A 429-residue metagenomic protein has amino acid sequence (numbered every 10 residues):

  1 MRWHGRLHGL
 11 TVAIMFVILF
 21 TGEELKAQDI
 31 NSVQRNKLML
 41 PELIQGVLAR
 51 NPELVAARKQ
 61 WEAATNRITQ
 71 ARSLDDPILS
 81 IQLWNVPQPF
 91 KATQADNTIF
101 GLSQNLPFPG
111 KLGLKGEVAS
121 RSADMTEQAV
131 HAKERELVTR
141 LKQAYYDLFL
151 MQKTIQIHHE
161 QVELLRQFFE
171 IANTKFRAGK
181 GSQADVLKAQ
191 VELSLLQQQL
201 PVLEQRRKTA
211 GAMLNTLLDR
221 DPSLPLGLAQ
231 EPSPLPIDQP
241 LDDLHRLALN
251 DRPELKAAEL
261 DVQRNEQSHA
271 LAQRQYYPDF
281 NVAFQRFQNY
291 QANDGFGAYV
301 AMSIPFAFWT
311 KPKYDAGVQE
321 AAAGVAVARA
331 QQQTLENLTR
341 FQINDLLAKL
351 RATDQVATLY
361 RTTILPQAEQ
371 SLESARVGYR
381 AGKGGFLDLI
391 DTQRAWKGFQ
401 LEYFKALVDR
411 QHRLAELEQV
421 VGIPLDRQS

Functional and structural regions predicted by a protein language model:
R2-R6, K26-S32, E402-S429: Acidic, low-complexity, intrinsically disordered peripheral segments
R2-W3, G9, A132-L249, L346-K349 (+1 more regions): Periplasmic alpha-helical coiled-coil/stalk elements that build and connect Gram-negative outer-membrane
T11-T21: Bacterial N-terminal signal peptides
L25-W84, N105-L106, L114, S120 (+7 more regions): Bacterial Sec-pathway N-terminal export signals of envelope proteins
Q45-V55, E62-P77, P89-A92, F100-E117 (+8 more regions): A glycine-/polar-enriched beta->alpha junction
A56-A71, K133, L137-I157, R166-F169 (+6 more regions): Amphipathic alpha-helical coiled-coil segments
Q94-T98, D294-A298: Residues that define the transmembrane beta-barrel architecture of outer-membrane proteins
E117-S120, Q183-V191, F386-Q393: Short, charged, amphipathic alpha-helical segments
